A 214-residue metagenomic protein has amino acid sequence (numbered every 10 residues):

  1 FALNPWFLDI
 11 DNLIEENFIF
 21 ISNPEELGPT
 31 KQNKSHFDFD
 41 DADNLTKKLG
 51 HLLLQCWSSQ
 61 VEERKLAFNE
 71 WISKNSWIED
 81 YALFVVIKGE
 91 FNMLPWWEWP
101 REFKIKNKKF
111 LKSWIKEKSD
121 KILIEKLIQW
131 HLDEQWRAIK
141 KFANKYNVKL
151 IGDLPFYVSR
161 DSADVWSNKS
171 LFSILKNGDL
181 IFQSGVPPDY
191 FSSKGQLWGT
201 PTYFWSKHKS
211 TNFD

Functional and structural regions predicted by a protein language model:
F1-D133, V158-D214: Alpha-amylase-like alpha-glycosidases and glucanotransferases acting on alpha-linked glucans and related
E125-V158: Conserved, well-ordered alpha-helix/loop/beta-strand core segments that scaffold catalytic motifs
